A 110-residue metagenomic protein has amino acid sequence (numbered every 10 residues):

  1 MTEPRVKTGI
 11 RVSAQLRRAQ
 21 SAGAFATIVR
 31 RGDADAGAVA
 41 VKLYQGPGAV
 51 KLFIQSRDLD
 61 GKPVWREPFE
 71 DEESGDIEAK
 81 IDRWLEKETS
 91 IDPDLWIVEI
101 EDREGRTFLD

Functional and structural regions predicted by a protein language model:
M1-D110: Polybasic/polar functional segments that serve as interface/processing modules
